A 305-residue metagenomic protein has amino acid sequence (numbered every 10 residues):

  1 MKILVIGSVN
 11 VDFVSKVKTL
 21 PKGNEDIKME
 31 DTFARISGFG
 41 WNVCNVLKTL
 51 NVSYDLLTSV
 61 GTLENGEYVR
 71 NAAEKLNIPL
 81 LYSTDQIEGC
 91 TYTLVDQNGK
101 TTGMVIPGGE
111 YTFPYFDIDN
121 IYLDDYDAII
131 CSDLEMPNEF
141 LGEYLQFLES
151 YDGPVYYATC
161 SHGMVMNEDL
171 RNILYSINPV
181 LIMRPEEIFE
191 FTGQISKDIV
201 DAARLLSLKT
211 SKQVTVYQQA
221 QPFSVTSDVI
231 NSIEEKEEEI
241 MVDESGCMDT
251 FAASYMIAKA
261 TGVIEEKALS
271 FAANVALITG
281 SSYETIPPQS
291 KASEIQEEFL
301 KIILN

Functional and structural regions predicted by a protein language model:
M1, E88-C90, Q221-P222, F251: Change "...and in nucleic-acid phosphodiester-cleaving endonucleases..." to "...and in nucleic-acid processing enzymes
M1-L57, E64-Y68, M241: Glycine-rich phosphate/adenosyl-contacting loop at the front of the ribokinase-like
M1-V9, R70-S83, D96-S232, K291 (+1 more regions): Ribokinase/PfkB-type carbohydrate-kinase core domain
V11-N24, F223-E234, S245: Acidic-glycine-rich active-site phosphate/pyrophosphate-binding loop
V46, A72, S254, A258: Rossmann-fold NAD(P)-dependent oxidoreductase module
L47, R184, M248: Short, conserved phosphate/pyrophosphate- and ester-handling motifs at nucleotide-, phospho-/glycolipid
R204-L205, S211-Q213, K236-I303: Conserved post-catalytic alpha-helical subdomain immediately downstream of the catalytic base and nucleotide-binding
